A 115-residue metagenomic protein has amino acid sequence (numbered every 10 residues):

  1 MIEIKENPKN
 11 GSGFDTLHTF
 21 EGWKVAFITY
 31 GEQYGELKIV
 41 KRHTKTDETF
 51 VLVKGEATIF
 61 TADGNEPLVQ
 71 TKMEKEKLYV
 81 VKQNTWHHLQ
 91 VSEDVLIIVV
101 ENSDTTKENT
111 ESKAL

Functional and structural regions predicted by a protein language model:
M1-A26, E36-L37: A short, N-terminal "cap"/entry segment at the start of jelly-roll beta-barrel domains of the cupin/DSBH fold
I2-E3, N7-P8, S92-L115: Double-stranded beta-helix
E21-W23, G31-E36, K54-T58, G64-N65 (+1 more regions): Short, charged/polar surface micro-motifs in flexible loops or helix N-caps
F27-K45: Conserved short histidine dyad/triad with adjacent acidic residue
Q33-G35, K75-E76, K82-N84, D94: Tight coil/turn sites that cap or link beta-strands
K45-I59: Short, conserved beta-strand element in jelly-roll/cupin
I59-F60, V81, W86-S92, V99: Short beta-strand His + acidic residue motifs that chelate non-heme Fe in jelly-roll/DSBH and cupin folds
D63-Q83: Short acidic-glycine-tyrosine-enriched beta hairpin
